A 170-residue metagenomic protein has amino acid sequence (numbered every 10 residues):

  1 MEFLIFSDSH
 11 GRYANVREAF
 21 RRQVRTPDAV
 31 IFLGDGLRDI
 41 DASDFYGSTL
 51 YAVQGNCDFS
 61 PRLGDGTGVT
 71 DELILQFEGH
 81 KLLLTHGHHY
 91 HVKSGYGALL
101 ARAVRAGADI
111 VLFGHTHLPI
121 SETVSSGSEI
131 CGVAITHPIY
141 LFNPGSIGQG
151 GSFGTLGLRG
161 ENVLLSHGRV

Functional and structural regions predicted by a protein language model:
M1, D28, S48, H80 (+2 more regions): A structural micro-motif
M1-G47, D65-T70, G148, S152: N-terminal active-site segment of His-dependent metallophosphoesterases
I5-S7, A29-D35, Y51-N56, L83-H86 (+2 more regions): Active-site neighborhood of phospho(di)ester-bond hydrolases with catalytic His/Asp-centered motifs
H10-N15, L37-D41, C57-R62, H89-G95 (+3 more regions): Active-site environment of divalent metal-dependent phosphoester hydrolases
N15-Q23, L84, H89-A103: Pre-active-site segment of Zn-dependent metallo-hydrolases
E18, E78, A101, A106 (+1 more regions): Binuclear metal-dependent phosphoesterase catalytic core
A42, D65-T67, E72-L75, R102-A103 (+2 more regions): Short secondary-structure boundary/capping segments
Y51-K93: Helix-adjacent hinge/juxtasegments
